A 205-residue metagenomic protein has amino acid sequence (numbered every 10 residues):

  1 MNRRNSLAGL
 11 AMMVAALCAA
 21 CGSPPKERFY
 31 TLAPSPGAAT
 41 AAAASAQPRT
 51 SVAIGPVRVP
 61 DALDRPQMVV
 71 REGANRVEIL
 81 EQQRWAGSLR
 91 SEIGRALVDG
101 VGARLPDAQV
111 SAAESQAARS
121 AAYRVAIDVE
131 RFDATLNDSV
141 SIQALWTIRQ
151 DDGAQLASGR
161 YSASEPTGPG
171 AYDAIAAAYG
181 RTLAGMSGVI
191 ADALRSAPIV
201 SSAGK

Functional and structural regions predicted by a protein language model:
M1-L10: Bacterial N-terminal signal peptides that target proteins for export
L17-A20: C-terminal motif of bacterial Sec signal peptides marking the signal peptidase cleavage site
G22-P25: Bacterial signal peptide processing site
F29-A53: Post-signal peptide N-terminal segment of mature Sec-exported envelope proteins
R49-A117: N-terminal segment of the mature soluble domain
V52-G55, S115-T135: A short, hydrophobic beta-strand-centered structural micro-motif
R76-R84, G153-D192: Short secondary-structure boundary motifs at beta->alpha junctions and helix caps
T135-E165: Amphipathic beta-strand/beta-sheet edge segments enriched in Tyr/Trp
